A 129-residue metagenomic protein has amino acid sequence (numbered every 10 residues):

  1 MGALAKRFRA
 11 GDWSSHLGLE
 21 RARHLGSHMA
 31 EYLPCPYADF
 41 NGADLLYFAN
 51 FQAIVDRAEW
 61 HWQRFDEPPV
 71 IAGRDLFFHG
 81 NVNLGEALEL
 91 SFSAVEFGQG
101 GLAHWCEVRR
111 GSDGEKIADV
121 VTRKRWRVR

Functional and structural regions predicted by a protein language model:
M1-A43: Non-catalytic linker/capping segments at the edges of enzyme domains
M1-A5, V82-L84, A94-R129: HotDog/MaoC-like acyl-thioester-processing domains
L46, N50, N83, A87: Short, well-structured alpha-helical interface segments that form or flank functional binding sites
Y47-P69: Active-site helix/loop of acyl-thioester processing domains in fatty-acid/polyketide metabolism, spanning hotdog-fold
G73-F78: Short structured motifs
L90-F92: Short tryptophan-centered beta-strand motifs in secreted/extracellular beta-sheet-rich domains of glycan-recognition
